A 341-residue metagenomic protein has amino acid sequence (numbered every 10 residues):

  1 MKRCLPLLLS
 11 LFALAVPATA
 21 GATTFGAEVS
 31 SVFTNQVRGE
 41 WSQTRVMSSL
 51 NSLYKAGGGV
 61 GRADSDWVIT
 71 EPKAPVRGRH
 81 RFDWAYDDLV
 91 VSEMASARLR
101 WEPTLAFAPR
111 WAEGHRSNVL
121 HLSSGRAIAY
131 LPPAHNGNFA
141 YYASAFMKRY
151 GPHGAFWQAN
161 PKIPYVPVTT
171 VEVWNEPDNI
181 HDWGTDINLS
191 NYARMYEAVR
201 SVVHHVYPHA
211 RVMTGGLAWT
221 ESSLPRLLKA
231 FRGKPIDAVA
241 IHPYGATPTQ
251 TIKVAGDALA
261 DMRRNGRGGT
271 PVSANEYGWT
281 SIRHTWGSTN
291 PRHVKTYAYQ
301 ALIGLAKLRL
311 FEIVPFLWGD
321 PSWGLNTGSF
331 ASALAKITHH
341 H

Functional and structural regions predicted by a protein language model:
M1-C4: Positively charged n-region of N-terminal signal peptides that target proteins for export
P6-V16: Bacterial N-terminal signal peptides
G21-D66: Boundary/entry segment of secreted carbohydrate-active catalytic domains
F25-S31, G59-A63, W101-L105, T169-V173 (+4 more regions): Hydrophobic faces of well-ordered beta-strands that scaffold small-molecule active sites in alpha/beta enzyme cores
V32-T34, V68-T70, P177-I180, A246 (+1 more regions): A short, flexible beta-alpha/helix-coil linker loop
L53-R232: Substrate-binding cleft and catalytic face of glycoside hydrolase catalytic domains, especially the flexible beta-alpha
A140, S144-P167, I187-L308, S322-K336: Noncatalytic carbohydrate-binding groove/subsite architecture in carbohydrate-active enzymes
